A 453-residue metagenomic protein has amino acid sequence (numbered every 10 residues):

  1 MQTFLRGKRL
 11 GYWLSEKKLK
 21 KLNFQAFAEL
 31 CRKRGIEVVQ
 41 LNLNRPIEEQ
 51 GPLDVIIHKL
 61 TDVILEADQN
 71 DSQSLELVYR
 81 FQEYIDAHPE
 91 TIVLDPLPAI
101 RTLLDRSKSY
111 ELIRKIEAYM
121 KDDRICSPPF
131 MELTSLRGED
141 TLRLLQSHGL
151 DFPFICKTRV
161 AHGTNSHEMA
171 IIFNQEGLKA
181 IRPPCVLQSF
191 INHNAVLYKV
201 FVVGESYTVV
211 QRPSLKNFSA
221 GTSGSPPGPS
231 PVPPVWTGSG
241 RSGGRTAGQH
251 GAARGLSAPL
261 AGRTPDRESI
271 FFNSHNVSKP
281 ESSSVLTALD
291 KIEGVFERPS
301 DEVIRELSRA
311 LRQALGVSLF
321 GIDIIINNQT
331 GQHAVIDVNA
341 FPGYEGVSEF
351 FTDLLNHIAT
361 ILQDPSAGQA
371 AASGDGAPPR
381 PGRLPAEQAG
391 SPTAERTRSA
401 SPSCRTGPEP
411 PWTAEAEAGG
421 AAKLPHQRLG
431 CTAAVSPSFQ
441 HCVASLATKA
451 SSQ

Functional and structural regions predicted by a protein language model:
M1-K21, Q25, I47-L53, L60-A67 (+7 more regions): Active-site nucleotide/adenylate-binding loops and adjacent lid/helix of ATP-dependent enzymes
L30-G51: A short, well-structured beta->alpha microelement
R32-I36, M120-C126, A314-S318: Short secondary-structure junctions
Q40-L41, D95, G321: A structural preference for short, hydrophobic beta-strand core positions in alpha/beta folds
H58, C156, Q188, I322 (+2 more regions): Active-site flanking residues adjacent to catalytic metal/cofactor-binding acidic residues
S219-S225, Y344-D353: A short, polar/charged loop-to-alpha-helix boundary motif
L289-D290, E297-D301, S308-S348, A422 (+1 more regions): Conserved metal-phosphate-binding beta-hairpin within the catalytic cores of diverse ATP-dependent phosphoryl-transfer
L354-A359: Short amphipathic C-terminal alpha-helix that caps PH/PH-like domains
